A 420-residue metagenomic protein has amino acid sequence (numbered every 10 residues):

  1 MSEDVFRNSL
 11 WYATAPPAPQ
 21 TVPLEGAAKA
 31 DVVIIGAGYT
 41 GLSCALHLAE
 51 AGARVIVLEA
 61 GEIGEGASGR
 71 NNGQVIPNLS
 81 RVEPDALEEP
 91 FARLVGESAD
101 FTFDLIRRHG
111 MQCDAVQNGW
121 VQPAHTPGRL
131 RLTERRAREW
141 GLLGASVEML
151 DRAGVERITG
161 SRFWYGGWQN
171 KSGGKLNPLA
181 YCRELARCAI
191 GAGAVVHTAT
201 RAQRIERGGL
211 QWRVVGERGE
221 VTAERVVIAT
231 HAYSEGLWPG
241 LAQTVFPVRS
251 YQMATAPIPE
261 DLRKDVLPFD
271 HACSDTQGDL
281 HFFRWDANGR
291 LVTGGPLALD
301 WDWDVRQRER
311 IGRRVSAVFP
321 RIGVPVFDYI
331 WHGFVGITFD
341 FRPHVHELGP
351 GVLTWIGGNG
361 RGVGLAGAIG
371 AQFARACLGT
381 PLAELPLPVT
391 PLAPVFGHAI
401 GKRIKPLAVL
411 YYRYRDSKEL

Functional and structural regions predicted by a protein language model:
M1-V32: Extreme N-terminal leader/targeting segments of oxidoreductases
S2-T14, R81, F101-E184: Flavin (FAD/FMN) cofactor-binding and adjacent substrate-gating region of FAD-dependent oxidoreductase domains
A30-V57: N-terminal Rossmann-like FAD-binding beta1-loop-alpha1 element of flavoenzymes
E50-R70: Glycine-rich FAD pyrophosphate-binding loop
G66-L94: Glycine-rich active-site loop/strand segments that organize a redox cofactor
V75, R108-V116, A202, E220-P350: Active-site substrate-recognition segment that forms the wall of the catalytic cavity or substrate channel
R138-E139, F163-E224: Helical element adjacent to the flavin cofactor pocket in flavoenzyme catalytic cores
W301-W303, R308-S417: C-terminal catalytic lobe of FAD-dependent flavoproteins
